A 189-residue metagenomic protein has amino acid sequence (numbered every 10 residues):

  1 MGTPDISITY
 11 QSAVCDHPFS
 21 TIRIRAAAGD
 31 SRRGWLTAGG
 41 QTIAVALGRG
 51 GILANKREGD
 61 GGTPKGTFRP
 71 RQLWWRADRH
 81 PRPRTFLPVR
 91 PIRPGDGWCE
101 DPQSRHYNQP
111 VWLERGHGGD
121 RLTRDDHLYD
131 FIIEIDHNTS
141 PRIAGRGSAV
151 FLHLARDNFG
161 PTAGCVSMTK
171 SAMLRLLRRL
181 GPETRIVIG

Functional and structural regions predicted by a protein language model:
G2-T162, L174-T184, G189: Cell wall/extracellular polymer interaction/catalysis modules
C165: Short cysteine clusters
M168: A conserved hydrophobic position in a structured secondary element of the catalytic/binding core that shapes
